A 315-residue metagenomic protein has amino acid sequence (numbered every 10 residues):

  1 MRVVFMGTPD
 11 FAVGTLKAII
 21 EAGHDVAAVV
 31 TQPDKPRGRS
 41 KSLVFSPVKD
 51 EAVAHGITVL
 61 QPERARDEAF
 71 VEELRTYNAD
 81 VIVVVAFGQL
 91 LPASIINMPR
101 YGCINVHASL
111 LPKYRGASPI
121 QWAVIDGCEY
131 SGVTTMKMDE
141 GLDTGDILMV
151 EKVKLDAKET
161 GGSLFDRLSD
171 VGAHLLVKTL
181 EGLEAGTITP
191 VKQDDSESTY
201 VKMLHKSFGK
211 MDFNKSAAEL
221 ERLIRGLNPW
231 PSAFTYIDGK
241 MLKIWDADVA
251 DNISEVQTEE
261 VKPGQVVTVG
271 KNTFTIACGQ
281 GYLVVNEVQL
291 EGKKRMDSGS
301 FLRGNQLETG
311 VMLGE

Functional and structural regions predicted by a protein language model:
M1-S40: N-terminal Rossmann-like dinucleotide-binding module
R2-V4, A27-A28, T58-Y77, L90-A108: Internal alpha/beta domain cores that form substrate/cofactor-binding pockets in large enzymes and binding proteins
G7, V29, A52, I82 (+7 more regions): A residue-level signal for conserved active-site and pocket-lining positions in enzyme catalytic cores
V13, K17-E21, V71-R75, A93 (+1 more regions): Amphipathic, non-transmembrane alpha-helical secondary structure
A22, Q32, V81-Y200, S207: Donor/substrate-binding cores of folate-linked one-carbon enzymes
Q32, P36-N78: N-terminal glycine-/serine-/threonine-rich beta1-alpha1-beta2 phosphate-ribose binding loop of Rossmann-like
K202-K215: Acyl-group handling in specialized metabolite and lipid biosynthesis
F213-E315: An anion-binding loop in the catalytic cleft
